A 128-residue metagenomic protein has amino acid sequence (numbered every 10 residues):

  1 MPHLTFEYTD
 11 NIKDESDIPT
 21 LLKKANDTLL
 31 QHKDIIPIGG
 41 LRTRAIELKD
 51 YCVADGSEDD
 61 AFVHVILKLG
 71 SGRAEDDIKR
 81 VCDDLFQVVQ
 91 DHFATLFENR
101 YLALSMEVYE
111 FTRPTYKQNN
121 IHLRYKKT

Functional and structural regions predicted by a protein language model:
M1-Y8: N-terminal, Lys/Arg- and Ser/Thr-rich interaction peptides
N11, E47-Y51, V108-P114: Short, internal active-site loops enriched in acidic
K13-T20, A74-R80: Short, conserved charged micro-motifs
E15, K24-T43: Short, well-structured hydrophobic secondary-structure segments
I38-F62: Short, solvent-exposed beta-alpha or beta-beta edge segments that form flexible loop/patches at the rim of ligand
L41-T43, A94-R113: A short amphipathic beta-strand at an alpha->beta junction
D55-T95: Mid-chain, well-packed structural core segment of small domains
T115-T128: Short, low-complexity, polybasic intrinsically disordered segments
